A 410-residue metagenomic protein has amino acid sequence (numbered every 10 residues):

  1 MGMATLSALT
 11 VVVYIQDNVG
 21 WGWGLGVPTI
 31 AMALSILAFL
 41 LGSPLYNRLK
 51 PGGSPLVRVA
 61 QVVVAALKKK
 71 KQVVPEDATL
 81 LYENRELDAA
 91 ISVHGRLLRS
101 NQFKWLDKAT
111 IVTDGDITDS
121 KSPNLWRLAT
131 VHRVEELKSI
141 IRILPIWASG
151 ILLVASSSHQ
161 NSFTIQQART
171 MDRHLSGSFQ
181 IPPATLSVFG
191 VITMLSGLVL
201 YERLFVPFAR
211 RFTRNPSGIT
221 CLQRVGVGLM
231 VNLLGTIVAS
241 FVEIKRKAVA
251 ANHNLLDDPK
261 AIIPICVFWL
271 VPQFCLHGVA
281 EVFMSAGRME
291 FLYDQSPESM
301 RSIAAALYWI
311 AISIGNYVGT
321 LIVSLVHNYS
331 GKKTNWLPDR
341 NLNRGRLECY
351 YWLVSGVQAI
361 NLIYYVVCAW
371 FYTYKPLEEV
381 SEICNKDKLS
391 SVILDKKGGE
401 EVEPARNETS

Functional and structural regions predicted by a protein language model:
M1-S410: Hydrophobic transmembrane alpha-helices of multi-pass solute transporters/permeases
